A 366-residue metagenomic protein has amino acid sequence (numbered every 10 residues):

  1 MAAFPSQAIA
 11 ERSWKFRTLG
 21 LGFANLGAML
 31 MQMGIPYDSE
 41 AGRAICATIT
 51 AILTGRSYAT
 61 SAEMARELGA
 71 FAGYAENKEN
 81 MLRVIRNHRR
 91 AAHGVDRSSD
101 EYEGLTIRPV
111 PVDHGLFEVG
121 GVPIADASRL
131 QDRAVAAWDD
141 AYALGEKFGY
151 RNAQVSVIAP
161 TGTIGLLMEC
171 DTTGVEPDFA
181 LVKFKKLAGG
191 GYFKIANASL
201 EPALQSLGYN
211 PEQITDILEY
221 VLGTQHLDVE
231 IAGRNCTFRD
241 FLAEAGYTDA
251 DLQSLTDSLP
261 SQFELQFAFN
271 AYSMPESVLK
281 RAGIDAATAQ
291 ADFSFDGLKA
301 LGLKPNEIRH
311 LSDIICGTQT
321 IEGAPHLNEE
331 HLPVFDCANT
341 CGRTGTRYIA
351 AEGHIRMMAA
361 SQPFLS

Functional and structural regions predicted by a protein language model:
M1-S366: Long, C-terminal-biased catalytic regions of enzyme "large/alpha" subunits
